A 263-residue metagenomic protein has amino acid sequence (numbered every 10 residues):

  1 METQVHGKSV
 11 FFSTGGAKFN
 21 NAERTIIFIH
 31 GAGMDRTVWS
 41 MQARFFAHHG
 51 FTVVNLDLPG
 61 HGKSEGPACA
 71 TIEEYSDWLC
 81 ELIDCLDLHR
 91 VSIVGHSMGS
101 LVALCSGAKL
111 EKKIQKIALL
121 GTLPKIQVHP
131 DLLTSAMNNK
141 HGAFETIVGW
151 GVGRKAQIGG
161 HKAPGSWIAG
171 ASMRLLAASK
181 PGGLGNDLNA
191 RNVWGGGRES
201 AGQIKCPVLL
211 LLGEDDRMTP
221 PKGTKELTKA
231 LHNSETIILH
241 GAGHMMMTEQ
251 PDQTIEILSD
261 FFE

Functional and structural regions predicted by a protein language model:
K8-G16, S40-H48, T52-M98, E256: Active-site loop/oxyanion-hole signature of alpha/beta-hydrolase fold enzymes
E23-H30: Short beta-strand element of the alpha/beta-hydrolase
G31-M34, S97: Active-site glycine-rich loops that stabilize anionic/oxyanionic intermediates across multiple enzyme folds
L101-T146: Flexible "cap/lid" loop of the alpha/beta hydrolase fold
K125, T134-Q203: Conserved alpha/beta-hydrolase catalytic His-Asp/Glu region
I204, L210-L212, D216: Short beta-strand/loop motif that positions the catalytic acidic residue of the alpha/beta-hydrolase fold
R217-G223: Conserved alpha/beta-hydrolase "acid-adjacent" motif
S234-E263: Catalytic active-site module of serine/aspartate enzymes centered on a nucleophile-bearing elbow/loop
